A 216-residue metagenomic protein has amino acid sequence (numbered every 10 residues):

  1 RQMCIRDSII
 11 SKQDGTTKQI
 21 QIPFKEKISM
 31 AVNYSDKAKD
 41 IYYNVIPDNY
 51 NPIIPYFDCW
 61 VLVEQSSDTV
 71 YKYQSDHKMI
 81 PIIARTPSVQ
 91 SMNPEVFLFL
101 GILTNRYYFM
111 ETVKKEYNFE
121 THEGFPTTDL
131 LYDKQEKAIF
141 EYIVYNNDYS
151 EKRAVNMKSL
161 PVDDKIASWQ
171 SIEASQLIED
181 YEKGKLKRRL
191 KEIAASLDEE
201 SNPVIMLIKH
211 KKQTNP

Functional and structural regions predicted by a protein language model:
R1-I5: Short, small-residue-biased leader/transition segments that mark boundaries at the very start of proteins
R6-G15, S67-K72, E123-K137, L197-K209: Beta-propeller blade signature
G15-N44, I80-V96, I139-N156: Surface-exposed loop and turn segments in beta-propeller and other repeat-based domains that flank or scaffold
A31-D58, F97-F109, N156-D164: Structural signature of eukaryotic scaffold interfaces centered on beta-propeller domains
W60-V61, N118-E123, A194-D198: Short consensus segments that form the blades of beta-propeller domains, in both extracellular/periplasmic
L62-Q65, T112: Conserved beta-strand positions in repeat-built beta-propeller and related beta-rich domains
E95-D164, I172-E173: Loop/turn-rich, solvent-exposed surfaces of beta-rich toroidal or solenoidal domains
D163-P216: Blade-level signature of beta-propeller repeat domains, shared across WD40, Kelch, NHL, RCC1 and BNR/Asp-box propellers
